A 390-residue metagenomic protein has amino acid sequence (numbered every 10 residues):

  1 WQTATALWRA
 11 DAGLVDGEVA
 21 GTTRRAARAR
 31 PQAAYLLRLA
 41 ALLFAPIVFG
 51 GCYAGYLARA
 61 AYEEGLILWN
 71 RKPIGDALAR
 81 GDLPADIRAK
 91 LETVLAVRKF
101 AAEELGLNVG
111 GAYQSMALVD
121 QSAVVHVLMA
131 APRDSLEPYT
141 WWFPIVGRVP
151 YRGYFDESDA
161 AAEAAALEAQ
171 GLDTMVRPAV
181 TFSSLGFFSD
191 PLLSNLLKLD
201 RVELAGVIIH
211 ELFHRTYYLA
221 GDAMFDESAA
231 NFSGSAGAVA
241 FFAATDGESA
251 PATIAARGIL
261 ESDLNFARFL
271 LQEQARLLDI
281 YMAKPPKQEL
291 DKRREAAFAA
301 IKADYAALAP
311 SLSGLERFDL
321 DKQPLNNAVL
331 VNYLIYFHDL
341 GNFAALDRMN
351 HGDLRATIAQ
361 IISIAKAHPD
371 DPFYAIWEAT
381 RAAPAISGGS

Functional and structural regions predicted by a protein language model:
R28-L39: Bacterial N-terminal signal peptides that target proteins for export
R38-G50: Bacterial N-terminal signal peptides
V48-K72: Bacterial Sec signal peptide processing site at the extreme N-terminus
I67, R71-I74, V202, E227 (+1 more regions): Metalloprotease/metallohydrolase-associated module, dominated by Zn2+-dependent proteases
L68-D82, W141-V149, Q323, G341: Acidic/histidine-rich, surface-exposed loop or edge segments in extracytoplasmic proteins
V97-D263: Acidic/His-rich structured neighborhood in mature extracellular/periplasmic domains
A267-S390: Pan-zinc metallopeptidase signature
